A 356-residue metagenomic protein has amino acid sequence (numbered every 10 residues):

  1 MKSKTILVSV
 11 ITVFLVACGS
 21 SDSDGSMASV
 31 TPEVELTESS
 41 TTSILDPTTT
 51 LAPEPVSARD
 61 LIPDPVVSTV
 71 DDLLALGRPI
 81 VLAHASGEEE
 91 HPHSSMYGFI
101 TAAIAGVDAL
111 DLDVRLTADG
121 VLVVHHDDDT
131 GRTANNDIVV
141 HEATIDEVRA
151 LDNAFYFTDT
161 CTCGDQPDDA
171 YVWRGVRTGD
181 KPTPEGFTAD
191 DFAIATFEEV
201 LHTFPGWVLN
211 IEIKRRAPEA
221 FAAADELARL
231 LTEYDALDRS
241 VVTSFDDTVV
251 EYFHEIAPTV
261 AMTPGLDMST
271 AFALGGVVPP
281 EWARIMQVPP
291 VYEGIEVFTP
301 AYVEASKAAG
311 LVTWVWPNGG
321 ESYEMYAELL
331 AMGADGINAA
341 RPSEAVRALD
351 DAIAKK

Functional and structural regions predicted by a protein language model:
M1-L7: Bacterial N-terminal signal peptides that target proteins for export
V8-T12: Hydrophobic helical h-region of N-terminal Sec-dependent signal peptides in bacterial secretory/periplasmic proteins
F14-A17: C-terminal motif of bacterial Sec signal peptides marking the signal peptidase cleavage site
G19-E38, I44-K356: Phosphate-group recognition and catalysis centered on beta-loop-alpha active-site segments
